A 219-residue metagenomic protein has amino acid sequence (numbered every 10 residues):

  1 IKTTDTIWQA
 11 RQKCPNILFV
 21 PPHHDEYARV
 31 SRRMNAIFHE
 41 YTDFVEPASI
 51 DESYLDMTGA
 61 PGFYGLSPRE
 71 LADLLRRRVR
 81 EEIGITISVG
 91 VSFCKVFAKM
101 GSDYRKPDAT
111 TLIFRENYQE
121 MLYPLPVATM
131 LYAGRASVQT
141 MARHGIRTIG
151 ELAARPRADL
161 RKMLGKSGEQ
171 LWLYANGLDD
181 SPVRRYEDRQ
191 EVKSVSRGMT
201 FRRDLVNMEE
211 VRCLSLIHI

Functional and structural regions predicted by a protein language model:
I1-I50, Y54, A175: Residues that scaffold, gate, or flank divalent-cation-dependent active/transport sites
R33, I37-Y41, L74-I83, T140 (+2 more regions): Generic non-transmembrane alpha-helical segments
I50-T58, F93-K95, R155: Short, conserved phosphate-binding/catalytic loop or strand-edge motifs used in phosphoryl-/nucleotidyl-transfer
L55-D73: Catalytic palm subdomain of template-directed nucleic-acid polymerases, centered on the conserved carboxylate motif
S67-L125: Long, highly charged, low-complexity intrinsically disordered interaction regions that mediate electrostatic DNA/RNA
S137-L216: DNA-contacting surface of Y-family translesion DNA polymerases
